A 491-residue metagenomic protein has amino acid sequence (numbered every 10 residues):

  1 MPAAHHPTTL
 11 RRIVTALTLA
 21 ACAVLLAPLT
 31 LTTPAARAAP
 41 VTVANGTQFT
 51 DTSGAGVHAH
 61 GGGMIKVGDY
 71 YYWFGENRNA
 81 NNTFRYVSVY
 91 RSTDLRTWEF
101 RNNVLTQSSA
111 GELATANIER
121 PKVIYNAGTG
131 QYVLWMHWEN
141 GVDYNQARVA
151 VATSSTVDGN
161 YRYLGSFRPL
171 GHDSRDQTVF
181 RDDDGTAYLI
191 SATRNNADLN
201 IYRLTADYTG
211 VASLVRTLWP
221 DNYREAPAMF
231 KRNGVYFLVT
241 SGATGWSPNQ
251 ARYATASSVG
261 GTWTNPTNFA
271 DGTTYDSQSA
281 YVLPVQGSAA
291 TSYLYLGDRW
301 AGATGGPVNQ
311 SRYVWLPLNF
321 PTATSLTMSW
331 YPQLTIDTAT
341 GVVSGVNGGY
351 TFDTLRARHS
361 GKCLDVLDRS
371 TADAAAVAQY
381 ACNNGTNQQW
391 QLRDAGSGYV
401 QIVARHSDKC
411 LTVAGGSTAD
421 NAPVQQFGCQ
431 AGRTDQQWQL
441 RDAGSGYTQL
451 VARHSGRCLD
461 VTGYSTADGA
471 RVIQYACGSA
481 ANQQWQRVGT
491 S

Functional and structural regions predicted by a protein language model:
M1-A38: Secretory targeting and sorting signals
T15-L17, R252, V308, Q425-F427 (+1 more regions): Composition- and surface-driven signal marking solvent-exposed, interaction-prone regions in large proteins
A16, A23, P34-R37, A127 (+4 more regions): N-terminal processing/targeting junctions
A20-C22, P28-P34, A44, G297 (+5 more regions): Low-complexity, intrinsically disordered/propeptide-like segments
A21-V24, T33-A36, R91, Y293 (+4 more regions): Intrinsically disordered, low-complexity regions enriched in Ser/Pro/Gly/Gln/His and often acidic
T32, T83, G128, N145 (+9 more regions): Short loop/turn segments at connectors of secondary-structure elements within structured domains
A38-T351: Carbohydrate-active catalytic/glycan-binding domains of CAZyme proteins, especially the secreted or lumenal ectodomains
V346-S491: Lectin-like carbohydrate-binding module/patch detector with strong preference for beta-trefoil
